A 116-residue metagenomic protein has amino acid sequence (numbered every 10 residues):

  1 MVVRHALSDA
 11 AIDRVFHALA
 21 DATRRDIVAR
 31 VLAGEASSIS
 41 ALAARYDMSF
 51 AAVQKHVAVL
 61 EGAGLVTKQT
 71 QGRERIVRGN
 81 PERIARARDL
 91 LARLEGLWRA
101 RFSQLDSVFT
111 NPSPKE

Functional and structural regions predicted by a protein language model:
M1-A11, A29, A33, I84-E116: Amphipathic alpha-helical dimerization/coiled-coil segments that flank or bridge DNA-binding/regulatory modules
V2, A10-A51, E74-D89: N-terminal helix-turn-helix DNA-binding core of bacterial DNA-binding proteins
H17, A29, E61, T67 (+1 more regions): A cross-family signal for key residues in well-ordered alpha-helices that form functional helical elements
L19-A20, S49-F50, A63, T70 (+1 more regions): Coiled-coil-like amphipathic alpha-helices with heptad-repeat character
A44, K55, E61-G62: Alpha-helical residues within the helix-turn-helix
E61-G72, I76-R78: Beta-hairpin "wing" of winged helix-turn-helix
